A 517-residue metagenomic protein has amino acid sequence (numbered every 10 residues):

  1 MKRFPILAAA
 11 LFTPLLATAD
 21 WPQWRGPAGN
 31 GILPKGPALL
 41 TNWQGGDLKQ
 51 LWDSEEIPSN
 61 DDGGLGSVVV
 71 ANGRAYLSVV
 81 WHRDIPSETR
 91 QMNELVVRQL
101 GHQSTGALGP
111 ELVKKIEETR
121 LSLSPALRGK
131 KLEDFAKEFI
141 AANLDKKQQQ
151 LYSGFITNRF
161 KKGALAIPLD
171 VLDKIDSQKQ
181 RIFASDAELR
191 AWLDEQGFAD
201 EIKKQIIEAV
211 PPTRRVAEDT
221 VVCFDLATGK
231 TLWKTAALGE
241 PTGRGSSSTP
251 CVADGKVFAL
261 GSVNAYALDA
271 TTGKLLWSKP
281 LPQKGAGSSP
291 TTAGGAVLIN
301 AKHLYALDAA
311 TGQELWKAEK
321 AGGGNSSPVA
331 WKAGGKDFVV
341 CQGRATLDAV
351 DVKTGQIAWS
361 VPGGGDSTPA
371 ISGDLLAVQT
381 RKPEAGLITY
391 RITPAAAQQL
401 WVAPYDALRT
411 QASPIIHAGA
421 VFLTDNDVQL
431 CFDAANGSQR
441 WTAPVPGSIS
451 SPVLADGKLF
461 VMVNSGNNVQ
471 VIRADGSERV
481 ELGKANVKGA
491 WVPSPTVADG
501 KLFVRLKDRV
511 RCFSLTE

Functional and structural regions predicted by a protein language model:
M1-A8: Bacterial N-terminal signal peptides that target proteins for export
A17-E517: Noncatalytic, solvent-exposed loop/strand surfaces of beta-propeller-type extracellular/periplasmic domains
